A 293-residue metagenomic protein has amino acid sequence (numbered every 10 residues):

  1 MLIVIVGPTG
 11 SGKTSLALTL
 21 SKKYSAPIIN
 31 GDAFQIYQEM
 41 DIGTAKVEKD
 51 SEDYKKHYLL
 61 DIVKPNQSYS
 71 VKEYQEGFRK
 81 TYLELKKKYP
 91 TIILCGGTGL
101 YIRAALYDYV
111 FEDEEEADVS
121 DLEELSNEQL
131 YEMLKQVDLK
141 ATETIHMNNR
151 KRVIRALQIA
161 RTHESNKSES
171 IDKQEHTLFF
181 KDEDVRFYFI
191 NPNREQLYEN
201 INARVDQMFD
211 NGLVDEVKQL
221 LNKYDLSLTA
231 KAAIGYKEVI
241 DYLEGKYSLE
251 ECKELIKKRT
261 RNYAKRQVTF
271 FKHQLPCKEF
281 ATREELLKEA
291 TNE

Functional and structural regions predicted by a protein language model:
M1-E293: Phosphate/pyrophosphate-binding catalytic cores of soluble transferases and nucleic-acid-acting enzymes
